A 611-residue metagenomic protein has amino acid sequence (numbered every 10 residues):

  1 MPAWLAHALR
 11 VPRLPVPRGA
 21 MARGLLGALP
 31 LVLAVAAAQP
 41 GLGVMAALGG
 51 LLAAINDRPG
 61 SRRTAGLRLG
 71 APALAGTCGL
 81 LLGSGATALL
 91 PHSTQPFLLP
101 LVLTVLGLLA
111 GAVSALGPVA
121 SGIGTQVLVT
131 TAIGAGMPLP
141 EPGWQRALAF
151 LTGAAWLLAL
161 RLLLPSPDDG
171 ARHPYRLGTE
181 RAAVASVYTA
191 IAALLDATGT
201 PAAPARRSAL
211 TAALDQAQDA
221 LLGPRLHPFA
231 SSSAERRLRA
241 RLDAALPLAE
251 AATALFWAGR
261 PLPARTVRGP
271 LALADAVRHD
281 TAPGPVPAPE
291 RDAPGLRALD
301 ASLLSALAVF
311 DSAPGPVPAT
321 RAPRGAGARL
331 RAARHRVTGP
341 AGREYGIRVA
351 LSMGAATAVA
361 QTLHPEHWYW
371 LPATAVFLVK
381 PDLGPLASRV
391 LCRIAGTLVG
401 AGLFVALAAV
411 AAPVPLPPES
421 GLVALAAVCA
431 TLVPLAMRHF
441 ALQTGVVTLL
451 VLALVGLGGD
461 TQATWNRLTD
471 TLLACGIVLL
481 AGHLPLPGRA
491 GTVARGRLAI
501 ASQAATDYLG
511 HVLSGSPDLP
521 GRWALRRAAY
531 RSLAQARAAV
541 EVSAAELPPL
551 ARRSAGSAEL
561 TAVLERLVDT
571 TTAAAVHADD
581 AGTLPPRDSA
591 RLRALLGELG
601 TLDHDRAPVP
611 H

Functional and structural regions predicted by a protein language model:
M1-V127, T131-L158, V286-G445, L457-L472 (+4 more regions): Alpha-helical transmembrane segments and their membrane-interface boundaries that form or gate the permeation pathway
M1-V32, A147, L157-Y369, P485-H611: Cytosolic regulatory and coupling regions of membrane transport/channel systems
A474-G476: A short glycine-rich beta-alpha junction/loop motif
L479-L480: Cytochrome P450 heme-binding "Cys pocket" and the immediately downstream C-terminal segment
